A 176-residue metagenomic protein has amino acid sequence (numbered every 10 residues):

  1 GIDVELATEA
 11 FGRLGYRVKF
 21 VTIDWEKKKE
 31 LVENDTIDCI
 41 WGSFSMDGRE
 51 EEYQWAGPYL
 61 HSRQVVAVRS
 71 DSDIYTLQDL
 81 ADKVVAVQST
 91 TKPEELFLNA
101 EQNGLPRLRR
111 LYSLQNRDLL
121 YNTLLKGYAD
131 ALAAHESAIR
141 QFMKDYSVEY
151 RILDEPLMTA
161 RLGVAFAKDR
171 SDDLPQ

Functional and structural regions predicted by a protein language model:
G1-S43, E51, S113: Extracytoplasmic small-molecule ligand-binding "clamshell" domains of the periplasmic binding protein/Venus flytrap
V4-R13, D71-K92, R140, R161-Q176: Extended ligand-binding regions for polar small-molecule ligands
A7-R17, A56, P93-L114, M143-S147: Ligand-binding cleft/hinge of the Venus flytrap
L14-V21, E51, S62-Q64, A81 (+2 more regions): Envelope-exposed proteins and targeting segments
K19-E30, R110-N122, K126, M158-A160: Short helix-initiation/N-cap motifs at beta->coil->alpha
K27-E30, S43-E52, L96-A100, T123-M158: A ligand-binding cleft/hinge motif common to bilobed small-molecule-binding domains
E33-N34, D47, P58-H61, D79 (+2 more regions): Extracellular/periplasmic catalytic domains that process cell-envelope and extracellular macromolecules
L60-V68, E136, K144-Q176: Periplasmic-binding protein-like
